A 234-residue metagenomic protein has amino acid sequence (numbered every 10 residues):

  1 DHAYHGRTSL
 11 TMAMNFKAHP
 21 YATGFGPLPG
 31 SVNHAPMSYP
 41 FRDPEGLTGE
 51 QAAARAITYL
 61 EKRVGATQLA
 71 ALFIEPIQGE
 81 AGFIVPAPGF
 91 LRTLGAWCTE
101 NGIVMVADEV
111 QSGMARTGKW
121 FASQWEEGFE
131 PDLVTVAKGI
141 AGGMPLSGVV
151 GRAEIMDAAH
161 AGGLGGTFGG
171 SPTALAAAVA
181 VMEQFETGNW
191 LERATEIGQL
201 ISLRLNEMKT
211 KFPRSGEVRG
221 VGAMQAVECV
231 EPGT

Functional and structural regions predicted by a protein language model:
D1-T234: Conserved N-terminal phosphate-binding loop of PLP-dependent enzymes in the Aspartate aminotransferase
